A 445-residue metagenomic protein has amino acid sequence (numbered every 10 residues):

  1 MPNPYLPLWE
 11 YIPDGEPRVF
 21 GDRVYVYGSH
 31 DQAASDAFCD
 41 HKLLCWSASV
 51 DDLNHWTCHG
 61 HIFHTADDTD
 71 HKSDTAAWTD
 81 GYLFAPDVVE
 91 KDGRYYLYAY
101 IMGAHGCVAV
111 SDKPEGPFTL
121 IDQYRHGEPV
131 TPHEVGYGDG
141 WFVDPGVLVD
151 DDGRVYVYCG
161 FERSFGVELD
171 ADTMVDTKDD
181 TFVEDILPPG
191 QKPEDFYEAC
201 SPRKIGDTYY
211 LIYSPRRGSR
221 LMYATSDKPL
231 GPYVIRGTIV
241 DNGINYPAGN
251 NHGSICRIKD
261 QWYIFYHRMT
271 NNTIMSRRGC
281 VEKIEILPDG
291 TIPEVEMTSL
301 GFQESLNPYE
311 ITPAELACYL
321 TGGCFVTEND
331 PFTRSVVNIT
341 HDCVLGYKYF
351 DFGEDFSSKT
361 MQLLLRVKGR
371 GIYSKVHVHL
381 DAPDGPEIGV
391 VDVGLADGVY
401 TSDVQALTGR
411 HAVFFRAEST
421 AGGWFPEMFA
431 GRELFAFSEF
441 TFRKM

Functional and structural regions predicted by a protein language model:
P4-Y5, G60-W78, Y124-Y137, F182-P193 (+2 more regions): Surface-exposed loop and turn segments in beta-propeller and other repeat-based domains that flank or scaffold
L8, D14-E16, M102-D151: Asp-box/WD-like beta-propeller blade repeats and closely related beta-sheet repeat scaffolds
P13-E16, F84-D87, V143-G146, E198-C200 (+1 more regions): Beta-propeller and closely related beta-sheet repeat lectin domains
L44, S49-R94, I101: Blade-loop segments of beta-propeller domains
C45-N54, A109-P117, V167-K178, Y223-P232 (+1 more regions): Short loop/turn segments immediately following beta-strands, especially the blade-tip and inter-blade linker loops
P193-R236, A248: Loop/turn-rich, solvent-exposed surfaces of beta-rich toroidal or solenoidal domains
I235-I258: Conserved blade-ending motifs and adjacent loop-strand segments that build the rim/top face of beta-propeller domains
T273, R277-C280, P293-M445: Extracytoplasmic
